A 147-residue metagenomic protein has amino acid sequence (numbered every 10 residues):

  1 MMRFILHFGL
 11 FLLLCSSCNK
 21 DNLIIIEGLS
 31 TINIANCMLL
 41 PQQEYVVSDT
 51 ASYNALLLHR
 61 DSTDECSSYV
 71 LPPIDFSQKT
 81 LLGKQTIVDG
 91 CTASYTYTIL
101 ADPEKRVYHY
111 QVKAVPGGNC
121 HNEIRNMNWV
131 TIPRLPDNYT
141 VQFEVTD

Functional and structural regions predicted by a protein language model:
M1-I25: Bacterial Sec-dependent N-terminal signal peptides
C18-D147: Exposed, flexible binding/inhibitory loops of compact, secreted disulfide-stabilized domains
